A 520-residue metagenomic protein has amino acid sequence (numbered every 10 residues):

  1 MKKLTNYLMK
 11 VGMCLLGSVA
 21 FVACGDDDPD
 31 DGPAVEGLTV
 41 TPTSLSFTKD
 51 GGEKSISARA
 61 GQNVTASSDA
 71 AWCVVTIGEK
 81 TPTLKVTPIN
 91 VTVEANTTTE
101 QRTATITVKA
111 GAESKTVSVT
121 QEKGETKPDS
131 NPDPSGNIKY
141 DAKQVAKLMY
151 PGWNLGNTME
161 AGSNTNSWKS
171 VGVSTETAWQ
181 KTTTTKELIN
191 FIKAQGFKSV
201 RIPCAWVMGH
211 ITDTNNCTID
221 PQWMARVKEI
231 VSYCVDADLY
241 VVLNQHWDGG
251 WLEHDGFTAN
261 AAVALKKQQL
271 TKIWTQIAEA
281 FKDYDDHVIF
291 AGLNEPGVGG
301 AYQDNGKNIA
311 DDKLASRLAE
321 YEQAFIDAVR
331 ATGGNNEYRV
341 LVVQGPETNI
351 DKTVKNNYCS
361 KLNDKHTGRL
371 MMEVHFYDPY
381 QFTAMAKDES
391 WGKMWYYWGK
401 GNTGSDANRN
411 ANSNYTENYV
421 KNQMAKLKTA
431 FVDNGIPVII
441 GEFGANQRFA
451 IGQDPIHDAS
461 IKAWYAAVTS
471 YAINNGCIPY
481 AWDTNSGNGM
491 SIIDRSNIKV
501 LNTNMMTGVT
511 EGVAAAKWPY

Functional and structural regions predicted by a protein language model:
C14-S44, G111-S135: Bacterial Sec-dependent N-terminal signal peptides
G37-L38, R59-N90: Surface-exposed binding patches on compact interaction domains or structured appendages
T99-A112: A short beta-strand micro-motif common to beta-rich folds, especially ectodomain repeats
T126-S199: N-terminal carbohydrate-binding accessory modules
G156-T184, T212-I219, A261-A262, Q381-Y419: Acidic/histidine-rich helix-loop elements that form or flank divalent-metal/phosphate-binding sites at the catalytic
W179-V200, H210, N215-W247, W251-G292 (+1 more regions): An active-site-proximal structural segment forming one wall of the substrate-binding cleft that immediately precedes
A264, Q268-N414, A425-A445, N474-N475: Active-site region of glycoside hydrolase catalytic domains
A411-I498: Substrate-binding cleft of secreted/luminal carbohydrate-active enzymes
